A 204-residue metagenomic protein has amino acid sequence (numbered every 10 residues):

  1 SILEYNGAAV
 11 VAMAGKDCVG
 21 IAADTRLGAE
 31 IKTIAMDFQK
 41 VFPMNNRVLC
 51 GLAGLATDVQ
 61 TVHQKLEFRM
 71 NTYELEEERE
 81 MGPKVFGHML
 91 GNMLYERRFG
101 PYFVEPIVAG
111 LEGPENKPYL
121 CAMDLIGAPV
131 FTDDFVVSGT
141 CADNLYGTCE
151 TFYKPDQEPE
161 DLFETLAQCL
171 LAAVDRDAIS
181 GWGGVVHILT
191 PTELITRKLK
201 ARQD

Functional and structural regions predicted by a protein language model:
S1-D204: Long, low-complexity N-terminal extensions
